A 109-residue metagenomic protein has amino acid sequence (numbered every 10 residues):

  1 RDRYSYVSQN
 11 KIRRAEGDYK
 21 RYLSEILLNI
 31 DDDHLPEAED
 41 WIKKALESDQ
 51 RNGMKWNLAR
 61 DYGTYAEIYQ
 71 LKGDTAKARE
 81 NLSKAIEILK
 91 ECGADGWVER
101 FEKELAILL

Functional and structural regions predicted by a protein language model:
R1-L109: Helix-coil-helix junctions within alpha-helical repeat/solenoid scaffolds
